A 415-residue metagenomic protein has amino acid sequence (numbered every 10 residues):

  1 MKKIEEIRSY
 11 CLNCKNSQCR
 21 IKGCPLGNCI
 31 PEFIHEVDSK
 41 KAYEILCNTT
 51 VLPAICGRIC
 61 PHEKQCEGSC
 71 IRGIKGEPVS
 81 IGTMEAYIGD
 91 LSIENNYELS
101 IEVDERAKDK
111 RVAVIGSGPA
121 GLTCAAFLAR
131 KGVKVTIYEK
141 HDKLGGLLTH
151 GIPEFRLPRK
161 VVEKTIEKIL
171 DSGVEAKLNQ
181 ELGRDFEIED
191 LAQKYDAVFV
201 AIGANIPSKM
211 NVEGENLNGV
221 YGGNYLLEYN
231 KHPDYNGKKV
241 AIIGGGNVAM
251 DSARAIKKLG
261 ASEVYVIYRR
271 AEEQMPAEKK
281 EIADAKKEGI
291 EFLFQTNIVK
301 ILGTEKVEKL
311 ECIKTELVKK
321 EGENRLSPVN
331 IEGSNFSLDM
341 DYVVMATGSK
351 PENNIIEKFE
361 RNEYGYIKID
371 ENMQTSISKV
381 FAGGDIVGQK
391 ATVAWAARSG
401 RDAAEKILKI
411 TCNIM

Functional and structural regions predicted by a protein language model:
M1-R111, V198-N216, L302-V307, L317 (+7 more regions): Ferredoxin-type iron-sulfur electron-transfer modules and their immediate structural context
V51, G118-A120, K143, G246-V248 (+1 more regions): Residue-level detector of alpha-helix initiation sites
I88-R106, E167-D185, P207-L259, E363-S376: Glycine-rich dinucleotide-binding loop and its adjacent helix/turn
R111-K134, A249-K257: N-terminal Rossmann-like FAD-binding beta1-loop-alpha1 element of flavoenzymes
I137, H141-S172, A176, A253-K300 (+1 more regions): Rossmann-like dinucleotide-binding cores of NAD(P)H-dependent redox enzymes
L178-E189, Q295-K306: A conserved short coil-to-beta-strand element within the FAD-binding core of flavoproteins
N216-K238, N324-K390: FAD-site-proximal beta/loop scaffold in flavoenzymes
